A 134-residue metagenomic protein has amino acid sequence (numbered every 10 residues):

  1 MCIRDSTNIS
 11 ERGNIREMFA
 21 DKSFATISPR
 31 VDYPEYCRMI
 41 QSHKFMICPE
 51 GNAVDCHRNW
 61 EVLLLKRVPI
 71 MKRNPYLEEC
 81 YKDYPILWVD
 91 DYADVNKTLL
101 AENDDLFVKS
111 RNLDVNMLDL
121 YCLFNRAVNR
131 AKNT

Functional and structural regions predicted by a protein language model:
R4-W88, V95-T134: Nucleotide-sugar donor-binding catalytic core of glycosyltransferases
